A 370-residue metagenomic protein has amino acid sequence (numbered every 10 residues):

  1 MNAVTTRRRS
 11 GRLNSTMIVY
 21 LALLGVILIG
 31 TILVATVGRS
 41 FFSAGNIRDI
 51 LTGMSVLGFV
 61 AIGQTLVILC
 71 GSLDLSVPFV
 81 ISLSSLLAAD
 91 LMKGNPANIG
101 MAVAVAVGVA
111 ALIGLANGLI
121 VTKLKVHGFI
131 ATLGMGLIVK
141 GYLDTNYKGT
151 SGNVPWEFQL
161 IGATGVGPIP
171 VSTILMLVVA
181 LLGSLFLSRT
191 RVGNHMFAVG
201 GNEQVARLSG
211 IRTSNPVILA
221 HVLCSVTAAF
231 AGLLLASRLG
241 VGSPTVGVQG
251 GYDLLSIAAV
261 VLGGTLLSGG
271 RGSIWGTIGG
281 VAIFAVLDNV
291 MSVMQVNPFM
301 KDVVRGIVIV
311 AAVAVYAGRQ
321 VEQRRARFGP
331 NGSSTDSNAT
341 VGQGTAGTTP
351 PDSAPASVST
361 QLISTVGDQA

Functional and structural regions predicted by a protein language model:
M1-I32, L208-P216, R238, V290-A370: Cytosolic-side transmembrane-helix boundaries in multi-pass membrane proteins
R9-N14, I68-L73, M92-G94, A111-N153 (+3 more regions): Short loop segments and helix-boundary regions at transmembrane helix junctions of multi-pass inner-membrane proteins
V19-I32, Q64, G136-G141, L175-L185 (+4 more regions): Hydrophobic core segments of alpha-helical transmembrane domains in multi-pass membrane transport and ion-translocation
G25, G30-A35, A44-N95, I120-K125 (+4 more regions): Single transmembrane alpha-helix segments in multi-pass membrane proteins
V37-D49, L143-D144, L187-S188, G193 (+1 more regions): Inter-helical junctions in multi-pass inner-membrane proteins, predominant in energy-converting antiporter-like
A97-A106, L112-N117, V121, P168-S243: Helix-loop-helix "hairpin" substructures at the membrane interface of multi-pass membrane proteins
L124, G128-R189, P216-L219, R238-Q249 (+5 more regions): Transmembrane helix-bundle core of multi-pass membrane transporters and related energy-transducing complexes
A228, S243-V303: Transmembrane alpha-helical segments in multi-pass inner-membrane proteins
